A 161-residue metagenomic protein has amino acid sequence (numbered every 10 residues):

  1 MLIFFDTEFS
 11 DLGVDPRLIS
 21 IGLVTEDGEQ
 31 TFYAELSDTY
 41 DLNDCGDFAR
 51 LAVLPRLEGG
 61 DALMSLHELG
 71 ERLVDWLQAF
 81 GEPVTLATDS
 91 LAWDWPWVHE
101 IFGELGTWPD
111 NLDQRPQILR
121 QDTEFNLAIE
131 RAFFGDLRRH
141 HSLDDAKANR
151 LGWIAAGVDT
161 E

Functional and structural regions predicted by a protein language model:
L2-F5, S10-T88: Conserved non-catalytic scaffold segment of RNase H-like nuclease domains
F9-D11, A92, A148: Short, glycine/acidic-enriched loop or turn micro-motifs at the edges of active sites
L12-V14, W95, L151: Conserved protein kinase catalytic core
D15-L18, P109-D113: A broad structural signal for short, well-ordered beta-strand segments within beta-sheet-rich domains
T85-T88, W97, E130-E161: Acidic, Mg2+-coordinating catalytic module of metal-dependent nucleases/exonucleases that use a two-metal-ion mechanism
D94-L112: Substrate-recognition/cap helix-loop segment adjacent to the acidic, metal-dependent catalytic center of Asp-based
D110-R131: Short, flexible loop segments at boundaries between secondary-structure elements
